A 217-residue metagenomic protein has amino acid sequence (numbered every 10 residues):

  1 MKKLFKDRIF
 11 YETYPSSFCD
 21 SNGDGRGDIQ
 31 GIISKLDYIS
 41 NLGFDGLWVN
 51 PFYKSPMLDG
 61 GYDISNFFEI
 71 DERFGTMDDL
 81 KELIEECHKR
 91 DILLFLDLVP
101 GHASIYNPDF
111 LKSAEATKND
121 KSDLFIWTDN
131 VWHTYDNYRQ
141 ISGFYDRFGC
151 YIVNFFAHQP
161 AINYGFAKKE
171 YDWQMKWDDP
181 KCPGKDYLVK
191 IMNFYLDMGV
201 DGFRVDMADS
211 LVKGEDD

Functional and structural regions predicted by a protein language model:
M1, I33-G43, I84, H88 (+1 more regions): Short amphipathic alpha-helices and their capping/turn segments at secondary-structure boundaries
M1-R26, I32, L42-D45, V49 (+1 more regions): Mature N-terminal, pre-catalytic/accessory segment of carbohydrate-active enzymes
K2-I9, Y14, G60, S104-D216: Alpha-amylase-like alpha-glycosidases and glucanotransferases acting on alpha-linked glucans and related
D7-I9, G43-D45, H88-I92, G199-D201: Short, well-ordered coil/turn segments that N-cap beta-strands
T13, I39, V49, F67 (+4 more regions): Conserved, mostly hydrophobic/aromatic
Y38-E82, M207-D217: Aromatic-lined carbohydrate-binding/catalytic grooves of carbohydrate-active enzymes
S40, K81-L93, Y151, P160: Surface-exposed amphipathic alpha-helices with a cationic face
L83-E115: Hydrophobic or amphipathic alpha-helical targeting/insertion segments
